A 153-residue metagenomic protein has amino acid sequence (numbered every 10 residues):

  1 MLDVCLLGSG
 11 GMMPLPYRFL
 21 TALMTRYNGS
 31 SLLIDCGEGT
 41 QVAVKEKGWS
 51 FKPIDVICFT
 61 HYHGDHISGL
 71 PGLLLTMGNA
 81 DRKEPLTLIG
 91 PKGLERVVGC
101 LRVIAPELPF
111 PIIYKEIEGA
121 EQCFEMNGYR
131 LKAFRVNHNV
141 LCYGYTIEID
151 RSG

Functional and structural regions predicted by a protein language model:
M1-G153: Binuclear metal-dependent hydrolase catalytic cores
